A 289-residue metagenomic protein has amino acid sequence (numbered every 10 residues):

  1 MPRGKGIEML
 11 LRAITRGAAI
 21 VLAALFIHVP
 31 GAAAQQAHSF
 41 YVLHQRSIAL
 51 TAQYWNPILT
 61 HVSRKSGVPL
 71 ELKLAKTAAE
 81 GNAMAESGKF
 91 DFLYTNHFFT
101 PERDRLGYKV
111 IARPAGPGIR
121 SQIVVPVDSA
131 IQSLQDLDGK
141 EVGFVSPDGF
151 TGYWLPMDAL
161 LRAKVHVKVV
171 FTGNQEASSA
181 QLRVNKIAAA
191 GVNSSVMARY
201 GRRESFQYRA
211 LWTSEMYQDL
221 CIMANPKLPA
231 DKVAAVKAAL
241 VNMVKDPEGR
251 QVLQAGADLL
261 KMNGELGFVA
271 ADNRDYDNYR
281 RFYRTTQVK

Functional and structural regions predicted by a protein language model:
R3-A19: Bacterial N-terminal signal peptides that target proteins for export
G17-H28: Bacterial N-terminal signal peptides
Q35-F98: Extracytoplasmic small-molecule ligand-binding "clamshell" domains of the periplasmic binding protein/Venus flytrap
Q35-P57, M223-K289: An extracytoplasmic/periplasmic, membrane-proximal ligand-sensing/linker region
S39-R46, T51, Q135-G152: Short loop->beta-strand "edge-of-pocket" segments that line small-molecule binding or catalytic clefts across diverse
A79-L93, R105-L106, Q135, E176-G191 (+1 more regions): Short helices/loops that flank or line small-molecule/ion binding pockets
V110-S133, C221-N225: Hydrophobic/proline-rich hinge and linker segments of small-molecule sensing/allosteric domains, predominantly
S129, K140-A238: Pocket-lining segment of extracytoplasmic ligand-binding domains
